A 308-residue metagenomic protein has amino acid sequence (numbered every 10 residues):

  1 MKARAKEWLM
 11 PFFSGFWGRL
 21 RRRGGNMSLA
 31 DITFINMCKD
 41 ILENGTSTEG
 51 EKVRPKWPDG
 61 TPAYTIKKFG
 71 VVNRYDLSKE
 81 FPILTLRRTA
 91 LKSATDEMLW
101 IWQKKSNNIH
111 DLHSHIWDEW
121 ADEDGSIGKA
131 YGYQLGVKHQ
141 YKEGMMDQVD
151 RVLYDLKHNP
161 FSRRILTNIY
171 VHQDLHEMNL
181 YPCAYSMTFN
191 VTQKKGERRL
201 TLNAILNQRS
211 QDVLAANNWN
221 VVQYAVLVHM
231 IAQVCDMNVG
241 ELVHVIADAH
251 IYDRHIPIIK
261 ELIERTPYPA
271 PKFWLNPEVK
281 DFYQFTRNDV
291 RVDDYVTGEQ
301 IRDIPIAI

Functional and structural regions predicted by a protein language model:
M1-K2, M27: Accessible peptide chain termini
A3-R4, M10: Targeting/processing segments of secretory and organellar proteins
L20, G24-I308: Terminal, non-catalytic protein-protein interaction segments that mediate quaternary/complex assembly
